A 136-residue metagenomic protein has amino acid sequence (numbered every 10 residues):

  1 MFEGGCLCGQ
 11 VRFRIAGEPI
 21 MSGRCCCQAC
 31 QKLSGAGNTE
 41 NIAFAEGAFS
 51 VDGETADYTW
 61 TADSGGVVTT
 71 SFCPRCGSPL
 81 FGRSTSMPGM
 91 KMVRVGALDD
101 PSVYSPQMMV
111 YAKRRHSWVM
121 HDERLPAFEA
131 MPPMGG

Functional and structural regions predicted by a protein language model:
M1-G136: A short Gly-Trp-Pro
